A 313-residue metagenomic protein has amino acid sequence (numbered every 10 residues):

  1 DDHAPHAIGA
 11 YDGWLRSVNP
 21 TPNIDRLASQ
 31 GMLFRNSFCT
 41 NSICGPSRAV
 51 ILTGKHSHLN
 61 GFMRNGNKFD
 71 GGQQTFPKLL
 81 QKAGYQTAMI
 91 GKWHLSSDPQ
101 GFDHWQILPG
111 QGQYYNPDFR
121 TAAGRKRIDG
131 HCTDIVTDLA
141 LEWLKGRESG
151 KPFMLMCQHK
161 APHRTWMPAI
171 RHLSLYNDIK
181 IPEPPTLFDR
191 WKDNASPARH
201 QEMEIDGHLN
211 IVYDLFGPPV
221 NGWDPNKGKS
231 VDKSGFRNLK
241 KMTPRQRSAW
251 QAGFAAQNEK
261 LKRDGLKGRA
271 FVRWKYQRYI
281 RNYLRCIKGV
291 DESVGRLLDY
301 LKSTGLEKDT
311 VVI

Functional and structural regions predicted by a protein language model:
D2-I313: Formylglycine-dependent sulfatase
